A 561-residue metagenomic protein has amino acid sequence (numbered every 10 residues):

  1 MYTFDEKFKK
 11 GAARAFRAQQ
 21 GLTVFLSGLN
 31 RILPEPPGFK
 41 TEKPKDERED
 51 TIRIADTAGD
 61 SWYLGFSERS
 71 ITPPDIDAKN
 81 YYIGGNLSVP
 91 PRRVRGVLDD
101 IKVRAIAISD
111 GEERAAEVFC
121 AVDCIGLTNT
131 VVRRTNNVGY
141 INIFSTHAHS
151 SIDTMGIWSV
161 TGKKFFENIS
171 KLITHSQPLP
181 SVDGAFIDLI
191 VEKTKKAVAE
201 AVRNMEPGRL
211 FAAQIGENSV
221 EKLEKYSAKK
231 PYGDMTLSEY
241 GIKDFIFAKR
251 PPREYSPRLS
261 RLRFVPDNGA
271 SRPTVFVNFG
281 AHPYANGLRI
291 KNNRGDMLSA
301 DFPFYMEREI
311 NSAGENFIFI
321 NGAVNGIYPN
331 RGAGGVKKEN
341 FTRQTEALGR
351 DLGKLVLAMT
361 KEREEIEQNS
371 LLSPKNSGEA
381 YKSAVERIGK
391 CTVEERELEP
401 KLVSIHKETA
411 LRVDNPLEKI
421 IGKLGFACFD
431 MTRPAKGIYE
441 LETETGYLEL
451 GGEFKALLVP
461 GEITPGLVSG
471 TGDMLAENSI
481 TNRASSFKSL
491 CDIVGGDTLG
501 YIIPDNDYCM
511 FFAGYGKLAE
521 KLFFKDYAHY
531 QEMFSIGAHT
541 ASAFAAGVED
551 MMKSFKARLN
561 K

Functional and structural regions predicted by a protein language model:
Y2-N316, I320-G335, N340, Q344-A347 (+2 more regions): Conserved beta-alpha junction segments in alpha/beta enzyme cores
K361-E365: Primarily interfacial, aromatic-capped hydrophobic alpha-helices that serve as membrane anchors
